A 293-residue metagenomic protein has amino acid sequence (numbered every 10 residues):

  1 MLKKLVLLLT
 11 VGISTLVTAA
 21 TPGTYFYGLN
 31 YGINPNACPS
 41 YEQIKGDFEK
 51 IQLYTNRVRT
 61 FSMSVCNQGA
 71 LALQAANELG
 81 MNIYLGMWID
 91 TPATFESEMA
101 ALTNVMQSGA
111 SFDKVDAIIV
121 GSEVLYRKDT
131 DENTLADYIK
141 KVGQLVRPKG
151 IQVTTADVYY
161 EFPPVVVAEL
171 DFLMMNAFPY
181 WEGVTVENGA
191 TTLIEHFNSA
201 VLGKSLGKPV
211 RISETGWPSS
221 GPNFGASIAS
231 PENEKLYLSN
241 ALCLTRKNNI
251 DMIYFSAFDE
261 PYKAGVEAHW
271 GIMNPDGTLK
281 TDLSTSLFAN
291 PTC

Functional and structural regions predicted by a protein language model:
A20-G23, D47-L53, N67-N82, A101-K114 (+3 more regions): Acidic (Asp/Glu)-rich catalytic clusters
A20-R57, S64: Boundary/entry segment of secreted carbohydrate-active catalytic domains
Y27-Y31, N56-T60, I83-G86, D116-V120 (+4 more regions): Hydrophobic faces of well-ordered beta-strands that scaffold small-molecule active sites in alpha/beta enzyme cores
G32-N36, Y41, M63, Q68-Q152: Substrate-binding cleft of extracellular glycoside hydrolase catalytic domains
D116, S122, D157-H196, R211 (+1 more regions): Aromatic- and acid-rich polysaccharide-binding/catalytic face of secreted or lumenal carbohydrate-active enzymes
G143-P163, K208-T215, D251-Y262: Aromatic-lined carbohydrate-recognition surfaces of secreted/lumenal glycan-active proteins
A177-W181, L206-E234, F258-K263, A268: Active-site clefts of carbohydrate-active enzymes
N223-S230, L244-C293: Aromatic-rich peripheral "rim/lid" segments of glycoside hydrolase catalytic domains that contact and position glycan
